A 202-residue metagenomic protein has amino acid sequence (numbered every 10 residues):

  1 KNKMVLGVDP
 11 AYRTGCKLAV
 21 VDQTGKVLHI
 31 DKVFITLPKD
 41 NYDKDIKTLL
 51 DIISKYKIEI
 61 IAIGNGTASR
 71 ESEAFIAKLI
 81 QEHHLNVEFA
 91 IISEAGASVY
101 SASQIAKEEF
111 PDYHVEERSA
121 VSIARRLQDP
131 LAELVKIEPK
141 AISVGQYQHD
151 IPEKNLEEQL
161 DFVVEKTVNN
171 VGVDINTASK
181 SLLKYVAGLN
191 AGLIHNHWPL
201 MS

Functional and structural regions predicted by a protein language model:
K1-M4, Q23, I46-D51, K55: Extended, highly charged clamp/arch subdomains and adjacent linkers that form or line substrate-binding channels
N2-V27, L127: Gly/Thr-rich phosphate-binding beta-strand-loop-beta motif of the actin/hexokinase/Hsp70
P10-Y12, T67-E71, I92-V99, K140-E153: A glycine-rich phosphate-binding loop feature that marks nucleotide/adenosyl-phosphate handling sites
V20-D40: Short glycine-rich, Thr/Ser-proximal phosphate-binding strand/loop in the N-terminal lobe of ATP-dependent enzymes
L37-K39, E88-D129: Short alpha-helix plus adjacent loop in nuclease-associated cores
D43-I46, S69-A77, F89, E117-Q128 (+1 more regions): Amphipathic alpha-helical transducer elements in NTP-driven molecular machines
E59-A68, F89-A90: Short glycine-rich phosphate-binding loop at a beta-alpha junction
E108-S202: Long, highly charged, low-complexity intrinsically disordered interaction regions that mediate electrostatic DNA/RNA
